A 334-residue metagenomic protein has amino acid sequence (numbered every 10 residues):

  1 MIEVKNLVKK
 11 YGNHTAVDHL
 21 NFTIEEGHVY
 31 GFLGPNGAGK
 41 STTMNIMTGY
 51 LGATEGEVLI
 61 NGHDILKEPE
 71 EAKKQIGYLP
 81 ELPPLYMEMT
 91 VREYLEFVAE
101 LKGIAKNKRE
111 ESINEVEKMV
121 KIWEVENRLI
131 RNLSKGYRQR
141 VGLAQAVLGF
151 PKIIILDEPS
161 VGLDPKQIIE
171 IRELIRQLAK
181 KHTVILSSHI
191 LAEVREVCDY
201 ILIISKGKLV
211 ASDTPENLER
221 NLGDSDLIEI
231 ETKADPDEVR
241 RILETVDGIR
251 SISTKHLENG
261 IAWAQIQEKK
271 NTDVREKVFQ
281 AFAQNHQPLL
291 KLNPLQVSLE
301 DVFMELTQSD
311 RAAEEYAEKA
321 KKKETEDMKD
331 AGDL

Functional and structural regions predicted by a protein language model:
I2-V4, K9-K206, V210-A211: ABC transporter nucleotide-binding domains
K5, E231, K255, N293-L295: Solvent-exposed beta-strand sheet faces enriched in polar/charged residues
E100-G103, G223, G248, M304 (+1 more regions): Non-catalytic alpha-helical coupling and interface elements of nucleotide-dependent molecular machines and regulators
K121, I249-K255, P288-N293: A short linear hydrophobic-aromatic micro-motif
E173-Q267: ABC transporter nucleotide-binding domain
K269-L334: C-terminal coupling/interaction segments
